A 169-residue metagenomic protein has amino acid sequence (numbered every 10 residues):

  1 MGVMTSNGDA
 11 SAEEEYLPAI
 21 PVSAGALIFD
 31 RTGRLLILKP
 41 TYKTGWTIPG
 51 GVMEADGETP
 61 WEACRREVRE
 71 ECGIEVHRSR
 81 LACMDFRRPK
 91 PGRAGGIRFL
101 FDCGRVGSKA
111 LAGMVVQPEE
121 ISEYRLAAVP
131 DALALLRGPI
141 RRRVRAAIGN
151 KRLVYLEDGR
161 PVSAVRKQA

Functional and structural regions predicted by a protein language model:
M1-G25: Acidic, metal-coordinating catalytic segment for phosphate/diphosphate chemistry, firing primarily on the Nudix
M4, A82-C83: Local beta-strand/beta-hairpin segments that build beta-sheet-rich folds
A24-A26, L81, F99-C103: A structural signal for short, well-ordered beta-strand segments
G25, R34, E123: Conserved beta-strand and immediately adjacent loop positions that scaffold enzyme active sites
D30: Short, acidic, Ser/Thr-enriched surface-loop or helix-capping motifs
G33-E70, V165: Conserved Nudix-box catalytic region and its N-terminal flanking loop in Nudix hydrolases and closely related
T44-W46, P118-A169: Nudix hydrolase/Nudix homology domain
M53-H77, F86-P139: Unchanged
